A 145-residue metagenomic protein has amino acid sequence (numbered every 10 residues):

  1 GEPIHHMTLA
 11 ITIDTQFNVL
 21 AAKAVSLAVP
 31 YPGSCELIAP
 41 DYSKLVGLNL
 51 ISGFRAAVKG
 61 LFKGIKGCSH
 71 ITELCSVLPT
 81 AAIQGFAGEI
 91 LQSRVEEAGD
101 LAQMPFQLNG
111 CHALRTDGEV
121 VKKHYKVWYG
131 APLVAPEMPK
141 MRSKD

Functional and structural regions predicted by a protein language model:
G1-D145: Active-site- and interface-proximal helix/loop "cap" or "latch" segments in soluble metabolic and energy-transducing
